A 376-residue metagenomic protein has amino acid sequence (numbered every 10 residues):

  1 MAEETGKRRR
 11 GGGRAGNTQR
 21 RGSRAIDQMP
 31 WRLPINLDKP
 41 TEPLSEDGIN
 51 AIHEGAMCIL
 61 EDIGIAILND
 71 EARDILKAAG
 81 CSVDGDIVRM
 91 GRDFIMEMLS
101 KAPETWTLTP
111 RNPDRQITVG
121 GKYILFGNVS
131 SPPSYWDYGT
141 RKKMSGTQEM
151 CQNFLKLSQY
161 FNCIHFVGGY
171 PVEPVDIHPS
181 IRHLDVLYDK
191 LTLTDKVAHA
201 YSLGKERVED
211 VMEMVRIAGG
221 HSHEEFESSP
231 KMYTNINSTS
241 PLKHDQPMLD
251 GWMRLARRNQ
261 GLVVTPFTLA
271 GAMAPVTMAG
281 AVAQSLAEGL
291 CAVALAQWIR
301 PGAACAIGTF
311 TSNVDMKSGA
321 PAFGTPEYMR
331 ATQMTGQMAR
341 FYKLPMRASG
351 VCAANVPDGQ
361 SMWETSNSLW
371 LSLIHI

Functional and structural regions predicted by a protein language model:
M1-M150: Acidic/polar, glycine-rich intrinsically disordered N-terminal extensions of enzymes
A66-R73, D84-I87, H165-F166, E225-S228 (+3 more regions): Flexible, glycine/charged-enriched surface loops at secondary-structure junctions
V88-P275, A279: Catalytic alpha/beta active-site cores
Y188-V197, S285-C291, A331: Acidic, His- and aromatic-enriched active-site or binding-groove loops in soluble protein domains that engage sugars
D250-V314: Acidic, glycine-rich loop-and-beta core segments that form the ion-binding/anion-interacting portion of active sites
C291-P345: Phosphate/pyrophosphate-binding betaalpha-module
F323-Q333, G350, A354-L371: Thiamine diphosphate
I374-I376: Conserved small/polar residues in nucleotide/adenosyl-binding loops
